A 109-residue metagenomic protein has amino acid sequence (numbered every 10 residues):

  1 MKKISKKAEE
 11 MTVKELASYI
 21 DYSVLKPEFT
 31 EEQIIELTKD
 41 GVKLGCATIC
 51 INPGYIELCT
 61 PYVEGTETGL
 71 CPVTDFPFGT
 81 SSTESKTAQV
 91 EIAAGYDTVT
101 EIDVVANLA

Functional and structural regions predicted by a protein language model:
I4-L44, G54-A109: Alpha/beta enzyme core
T48-I51: Short, hydrophobic beta-strand segments that form beta-sheet elements in well-ordered domains
